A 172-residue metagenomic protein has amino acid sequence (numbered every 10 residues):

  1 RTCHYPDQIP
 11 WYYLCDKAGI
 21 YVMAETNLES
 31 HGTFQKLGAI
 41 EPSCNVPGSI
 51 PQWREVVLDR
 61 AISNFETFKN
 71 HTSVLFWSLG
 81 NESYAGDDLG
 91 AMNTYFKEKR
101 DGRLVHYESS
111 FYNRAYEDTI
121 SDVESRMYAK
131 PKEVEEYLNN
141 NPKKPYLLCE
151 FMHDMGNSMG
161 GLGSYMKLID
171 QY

Functional and structural regions predicted by a protein language model:
R1-Y172: Substrate-binding/catalytic cleft of secreted carbohydrate-active enzymes, primarily glycoside hydrolases
